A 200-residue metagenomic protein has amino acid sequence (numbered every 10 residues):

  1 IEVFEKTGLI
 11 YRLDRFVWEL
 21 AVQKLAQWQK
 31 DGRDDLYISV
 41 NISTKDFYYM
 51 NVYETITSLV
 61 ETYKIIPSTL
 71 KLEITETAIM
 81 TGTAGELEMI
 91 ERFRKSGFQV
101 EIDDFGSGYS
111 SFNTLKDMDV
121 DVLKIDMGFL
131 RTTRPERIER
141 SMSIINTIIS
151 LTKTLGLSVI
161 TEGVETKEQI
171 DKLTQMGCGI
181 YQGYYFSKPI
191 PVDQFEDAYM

Functional and structural regions predicted by a protein language model:
E2-V3, T132: PAS-family sensory/regulatory domains
V3-E86, G163: Catalytic core of bacterial c-di-GMP phosphodiesterases, primarily the EAL and HD-GYP domains, capturing alpha-helical
A26-K30, K95, Q175: Regular, well-ordered alpha-helical segments
S43-M50, T69-A84, S96-M200: EAL-family c-di-GMP phosphodiesterase catalytic domain
M89: Conserved functional hotspot residues or short segments at active or partner-binding sites across diverse domains
